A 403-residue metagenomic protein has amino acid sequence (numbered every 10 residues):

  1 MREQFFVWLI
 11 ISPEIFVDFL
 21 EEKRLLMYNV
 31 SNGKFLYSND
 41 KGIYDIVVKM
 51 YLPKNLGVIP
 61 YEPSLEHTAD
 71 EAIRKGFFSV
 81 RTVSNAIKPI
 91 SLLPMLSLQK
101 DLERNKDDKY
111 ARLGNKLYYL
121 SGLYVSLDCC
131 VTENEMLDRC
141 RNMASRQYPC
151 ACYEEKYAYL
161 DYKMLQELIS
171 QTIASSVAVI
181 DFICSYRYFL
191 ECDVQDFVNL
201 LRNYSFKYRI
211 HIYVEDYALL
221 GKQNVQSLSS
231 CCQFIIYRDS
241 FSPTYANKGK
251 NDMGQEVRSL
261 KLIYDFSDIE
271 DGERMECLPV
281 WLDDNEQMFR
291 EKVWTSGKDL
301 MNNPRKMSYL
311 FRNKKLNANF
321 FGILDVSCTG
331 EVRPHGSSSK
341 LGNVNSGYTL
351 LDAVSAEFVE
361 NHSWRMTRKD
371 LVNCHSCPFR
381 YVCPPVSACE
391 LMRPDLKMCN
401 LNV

Functional and structural regions predicted by a protein language model:
M1-G33: Long, low-complexity, charged/polar intrinsically disordered regions in eukaryotic proteins
Q4-L9, E256-H335, V382: A C-terminal junction/extension of Radical SAM enzymes
L36-C130, R141-N142, R146-Y153, Y159-T172 (+1 more regions): Long, charge-rich, low-complexity alpha-helical segments
I73-D107, F311-E360: A broadly conserved sequence feature marking short terminus-proximal activation segments in nucleic acid-centric
L120-C130, A144-K163, T172-C192, L201-L220 (+2 more regions): Core AdoMet radical
S145-E155, S339, R380-V403: Iron-sulfur (Fe-S) cluster-binding segments and ferredoxin-like electron-carrier domains, especially [2Fe-2S]
K163-A174, R393-V403: Short microdomains enriched in Cys/His and/or Lys/Arg
D283-R305, S337-P378, C383-P384: C-terminal accessory region of radical SAM enzymes
